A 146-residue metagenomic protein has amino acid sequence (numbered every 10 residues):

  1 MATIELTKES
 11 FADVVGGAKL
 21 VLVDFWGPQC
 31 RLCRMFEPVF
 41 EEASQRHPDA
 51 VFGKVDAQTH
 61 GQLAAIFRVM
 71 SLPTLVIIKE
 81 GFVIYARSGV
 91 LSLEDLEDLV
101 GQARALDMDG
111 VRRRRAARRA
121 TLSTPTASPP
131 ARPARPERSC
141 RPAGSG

Functional and structural regions predicted by a protein language model:
I4-T7, F25, E37-Q62, V69: Thiol-based oxidoreductase modules, predominantly thioredoxin-like and allied folds used for disulfide exchange
F11: Substrate-binding pocket helix/loop in short-chain dehydrogenase/reductase
G16-P28: Short active-site neighborhood of thiol/selenol oxidoreductases, capturing the structured segment around
C30-C33: Short cysteine clusters
R68, K79-E80, I84, G89-G146: Non-globular targeting/processing and membrane-anchoring segments
V76: Conserved catalytic/dimer-interface elements of ABC ATPase nucleotide-binding domains
